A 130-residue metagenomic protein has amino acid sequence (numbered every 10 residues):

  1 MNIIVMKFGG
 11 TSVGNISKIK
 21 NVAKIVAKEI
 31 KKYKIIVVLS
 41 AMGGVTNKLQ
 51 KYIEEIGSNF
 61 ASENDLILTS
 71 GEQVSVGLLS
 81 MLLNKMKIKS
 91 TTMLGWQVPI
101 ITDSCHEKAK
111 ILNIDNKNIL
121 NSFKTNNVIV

Functional and structural regions predicted by a protein language model:
M1-V130: Nucleotide/pyrophosphate-binding catalytic subdomain
